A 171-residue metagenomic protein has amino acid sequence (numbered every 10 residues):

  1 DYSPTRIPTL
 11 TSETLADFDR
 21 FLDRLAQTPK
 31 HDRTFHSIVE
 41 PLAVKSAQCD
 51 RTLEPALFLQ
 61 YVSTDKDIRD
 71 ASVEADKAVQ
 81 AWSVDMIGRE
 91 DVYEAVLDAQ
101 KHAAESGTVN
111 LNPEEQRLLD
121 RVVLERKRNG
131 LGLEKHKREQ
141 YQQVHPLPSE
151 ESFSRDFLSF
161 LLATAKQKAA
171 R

Functional and structural regions predicted by a protein language model:
D1-R171: Zn2+-dependent metallopeptidase catalytic domains
